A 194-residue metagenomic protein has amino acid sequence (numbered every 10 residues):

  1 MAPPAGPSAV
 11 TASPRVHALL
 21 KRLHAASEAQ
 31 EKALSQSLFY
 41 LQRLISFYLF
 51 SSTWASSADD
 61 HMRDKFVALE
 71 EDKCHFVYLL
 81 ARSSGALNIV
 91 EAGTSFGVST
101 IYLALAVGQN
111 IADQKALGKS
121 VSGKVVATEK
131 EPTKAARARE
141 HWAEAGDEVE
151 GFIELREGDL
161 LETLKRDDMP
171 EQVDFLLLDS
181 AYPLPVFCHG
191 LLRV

Functional and structural regions predicted by a protein language model:
M1-F175, Y182-V194: A short alpha-helical cap/connector motif
